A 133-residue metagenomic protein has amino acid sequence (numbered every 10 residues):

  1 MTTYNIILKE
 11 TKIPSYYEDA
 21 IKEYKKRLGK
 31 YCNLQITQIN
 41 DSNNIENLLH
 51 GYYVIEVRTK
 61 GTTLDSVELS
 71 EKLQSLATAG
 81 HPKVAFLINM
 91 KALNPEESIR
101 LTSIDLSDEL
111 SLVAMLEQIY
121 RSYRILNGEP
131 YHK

Functional and structural regions predicted by a protein language model:
M1-L28: N-terminal beta1-alpha1 ligand-phosphate binding loop
I7, Q35-T37, I99: General small-molecule cofactor/ligand-binding pocket signal
I7-K9, V57, L87: Short hydrophobic segments within beta-strands
K12-S15, K60-S66, A92: Acidic, metal-coordinating catalytic cores used for nucleic-acid/nucleotide bond scission and strand-transfer chemistry
Y17-I21, S66-S70, L112: Conserved strand-to-helix beginnings and helix N-cap segments that scaffold or border functional pockets
G29-V84: S-adenosyl-L-methionine/SAH cofactor-binding core of RNA-modifying enzymes
E68-L106: Catalytic beta-strand/loop module used to bind and position nucleotide/cofactor moieties in cofactor-attachment
A92-K133: Structured adenosyl-cofactor binding patch, chiefly the S-adenosyl-L-methionine
